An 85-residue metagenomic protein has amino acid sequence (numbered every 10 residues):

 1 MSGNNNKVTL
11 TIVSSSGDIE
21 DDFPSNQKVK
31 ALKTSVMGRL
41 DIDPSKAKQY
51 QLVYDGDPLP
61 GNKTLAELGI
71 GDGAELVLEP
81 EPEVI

Functional and structural regions predicted by a protein language model:
M1-I85: Ubiquitin system architectures
